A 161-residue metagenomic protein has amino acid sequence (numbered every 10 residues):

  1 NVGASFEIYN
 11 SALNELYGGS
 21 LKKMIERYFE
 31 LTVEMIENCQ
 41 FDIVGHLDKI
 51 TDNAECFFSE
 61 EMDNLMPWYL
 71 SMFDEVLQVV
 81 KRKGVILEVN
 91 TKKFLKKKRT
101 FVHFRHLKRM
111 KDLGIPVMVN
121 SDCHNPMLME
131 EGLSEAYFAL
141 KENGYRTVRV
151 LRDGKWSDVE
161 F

Functional and structural regions predicted by a protein language model:
N1-K83: Extended substrate/RNA-proximal surfaces in nucleic-acid metabolism proteins
F57-F161: Charged catalytic cores and adjacent phosphate/nucleic-acid-binding surfaces used for phosphate/nucleic-acid chemistry
